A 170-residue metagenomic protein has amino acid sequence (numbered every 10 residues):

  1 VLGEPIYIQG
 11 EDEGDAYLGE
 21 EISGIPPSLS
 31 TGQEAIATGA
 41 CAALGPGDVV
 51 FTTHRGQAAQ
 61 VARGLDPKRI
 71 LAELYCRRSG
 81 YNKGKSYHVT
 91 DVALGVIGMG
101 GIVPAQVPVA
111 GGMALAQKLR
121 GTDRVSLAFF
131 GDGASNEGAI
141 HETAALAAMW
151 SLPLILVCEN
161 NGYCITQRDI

Functional and structural regions predicted by a protein language model:
V1-Y17: N-terminal glycine-rich anion-binding loops that anchor highly charged ligand groups
Q9, H54, C158: Residues at the C-termini of beta-strands that transition into short coil/loop
E21-W150, R168: Cofactor-binding active-site loop characterized by glycine-rich and histidine/acidic residues
L152-L156: Short, proline-centered helix/strand-breaking motifs
C158-I170: Thiamine diphosphate
